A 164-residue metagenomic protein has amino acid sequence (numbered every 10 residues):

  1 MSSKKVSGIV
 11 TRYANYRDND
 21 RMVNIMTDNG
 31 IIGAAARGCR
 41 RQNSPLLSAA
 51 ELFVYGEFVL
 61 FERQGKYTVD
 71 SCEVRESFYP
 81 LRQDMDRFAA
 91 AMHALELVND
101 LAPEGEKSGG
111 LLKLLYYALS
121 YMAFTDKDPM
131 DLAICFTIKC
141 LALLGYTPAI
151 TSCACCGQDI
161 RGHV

Functional and structural regions predicted by a protein language model:
M1-V164: Non-catalytic alpha-helical scaffolds and adjoining flexible linkers that form interface surfaces for assembly
